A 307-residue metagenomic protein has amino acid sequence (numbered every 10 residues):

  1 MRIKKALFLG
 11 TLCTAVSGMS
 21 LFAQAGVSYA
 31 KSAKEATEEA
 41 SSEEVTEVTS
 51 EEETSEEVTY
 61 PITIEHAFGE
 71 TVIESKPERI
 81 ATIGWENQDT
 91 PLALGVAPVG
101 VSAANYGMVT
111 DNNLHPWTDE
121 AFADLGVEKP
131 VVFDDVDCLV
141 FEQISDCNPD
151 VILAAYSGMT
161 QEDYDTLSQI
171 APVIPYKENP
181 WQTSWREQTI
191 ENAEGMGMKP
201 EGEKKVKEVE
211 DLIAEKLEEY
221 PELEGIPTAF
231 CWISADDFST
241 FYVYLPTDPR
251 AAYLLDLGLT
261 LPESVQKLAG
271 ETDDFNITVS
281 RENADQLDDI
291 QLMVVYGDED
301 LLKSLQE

Functional and structural regions predicted by a protein language model:
R2-G10, F22-D89, E201-C231, G297-S304: Bacterial Sec-exported substrate-binding components of ABC uptake systems
F68, V132-V140, A269-E282: Short helix-initiation/N-cap motifs at beta->coil->alpha
E70, E162-F238: Extracytoplasmic substrate-binding proteins
E78-A81, A97, P172, P227 (+1 more regions): Residues that mark the start of a beta-strand
Q88-Q143: A short, structured surface patch at a secondary-structure boundary
F141-I144, N148-A154, P172, A284 (+1 more regions): Proline-aspartate-enriched helix->loop->beta-strand connector
E194, Q286-E307: Structured C-terminal subdomain patch of bacterial secreted/periplasmic proteins
T240-F275: Alpha-helical, coiled-coil/dimerization segments enriched in small aliphatic residues
